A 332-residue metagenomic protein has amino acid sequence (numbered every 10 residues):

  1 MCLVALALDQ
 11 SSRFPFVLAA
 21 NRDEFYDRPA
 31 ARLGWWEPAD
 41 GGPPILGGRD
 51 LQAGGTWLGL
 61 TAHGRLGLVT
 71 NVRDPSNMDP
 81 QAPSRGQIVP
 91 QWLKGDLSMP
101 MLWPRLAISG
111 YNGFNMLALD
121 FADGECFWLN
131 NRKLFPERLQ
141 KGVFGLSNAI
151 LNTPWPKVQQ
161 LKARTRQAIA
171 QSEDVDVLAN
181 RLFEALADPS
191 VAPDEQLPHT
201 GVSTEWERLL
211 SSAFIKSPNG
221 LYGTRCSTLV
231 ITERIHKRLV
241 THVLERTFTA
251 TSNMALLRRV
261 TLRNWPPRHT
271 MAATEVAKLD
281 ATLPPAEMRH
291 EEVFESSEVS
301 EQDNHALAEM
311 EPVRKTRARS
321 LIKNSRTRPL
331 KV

Functional and structural regions predicted by a protein language model:
M1-V332: N-terminal nucleophile
